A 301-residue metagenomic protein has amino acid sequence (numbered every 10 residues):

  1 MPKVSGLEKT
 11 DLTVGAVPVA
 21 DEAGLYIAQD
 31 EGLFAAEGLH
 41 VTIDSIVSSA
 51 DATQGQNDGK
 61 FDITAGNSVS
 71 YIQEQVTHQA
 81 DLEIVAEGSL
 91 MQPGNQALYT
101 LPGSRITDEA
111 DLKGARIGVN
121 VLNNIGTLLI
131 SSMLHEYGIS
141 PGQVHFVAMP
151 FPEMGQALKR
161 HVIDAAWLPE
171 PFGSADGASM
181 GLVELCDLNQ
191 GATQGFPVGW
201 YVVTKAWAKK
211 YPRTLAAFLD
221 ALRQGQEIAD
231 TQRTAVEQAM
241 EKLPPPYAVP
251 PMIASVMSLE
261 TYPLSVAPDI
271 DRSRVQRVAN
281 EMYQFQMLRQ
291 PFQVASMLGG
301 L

Functional and structural regions predicted by a protein language model:
M1-I139, V147-A148, D164-E170, E184-L185 (+1 more regions): Short, glycine-/small- and polar/acidic-enriched structural segments that line small-molecule recognition paths
E22, Y26, E31, T53 (+16 more regions): Extracytoplasmic/secreted envelope proteins and their assembly/folding machinery, especially bacterial periplasmic
A28-E31, E37, G55, G59 (+11 more regions): Structured segments of extracytoplasmic/periplasmic soluble domains in secreted or envelope-associated proteins
E37, E83-I84, E237-A239, Q290-F292: Short, hydrophobic secondary-structure boundary micro-motifs
V69, H78, V147, P152-K242: Pocket-lining segment of extracytoplasmic ligand-binding domains
K209-M287: Secondary-structure end/capping motifs
P291-L301: Hinge/cleft segment of the Venus flytrap/periplasmic-binding protein
